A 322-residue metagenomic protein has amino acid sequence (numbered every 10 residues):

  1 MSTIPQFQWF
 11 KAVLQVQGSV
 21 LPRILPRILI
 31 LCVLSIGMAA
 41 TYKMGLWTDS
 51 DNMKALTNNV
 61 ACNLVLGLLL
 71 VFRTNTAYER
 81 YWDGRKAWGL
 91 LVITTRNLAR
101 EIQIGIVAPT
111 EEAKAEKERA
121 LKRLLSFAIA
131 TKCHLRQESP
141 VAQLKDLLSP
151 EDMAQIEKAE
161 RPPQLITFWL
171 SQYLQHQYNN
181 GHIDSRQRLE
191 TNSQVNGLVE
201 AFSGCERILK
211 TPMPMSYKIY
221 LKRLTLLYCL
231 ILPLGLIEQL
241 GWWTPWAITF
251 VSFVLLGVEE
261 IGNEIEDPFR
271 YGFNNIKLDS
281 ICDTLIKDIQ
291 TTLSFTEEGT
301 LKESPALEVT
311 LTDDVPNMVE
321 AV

Functional and structural regions predicted by a protein language model:
M1-G89, A108, E238-W242, K287-V322: N-terminal juxtamembrane/topogenic regions of multi-pass membrane proteins
V20-L21, K158-A159, S216, K222: Solvent-exposed interaction patches of small proteins and small membrane subunits
C32-W47, D51, A55-N59, L69-N75 (+1 more regions): Alpha-helical transmembrane anchor segments
A77-Y81, L90, E101, G105 (+1 more regions): Membrane-spanning helices that line or support transport/gating and their immediate boundary helices in channels
Y81-L98, T191-F202, G272-N275, T292-T296: Intracellular alpha-helical coupling/juxtamembrane segments of multi-pass membrane proteins
T95-L125, F269-V315: Solvent-exposed, non-transmembrane helices and loops of integral membrane proteins
N97, S126-Q143, P305-V322: Hydrophobic alpha-helical transmembrane segments and immediately flanking/interface helices in integral membrane
E101-M215: Structured inter-helical modules in multipass membrane proteins
